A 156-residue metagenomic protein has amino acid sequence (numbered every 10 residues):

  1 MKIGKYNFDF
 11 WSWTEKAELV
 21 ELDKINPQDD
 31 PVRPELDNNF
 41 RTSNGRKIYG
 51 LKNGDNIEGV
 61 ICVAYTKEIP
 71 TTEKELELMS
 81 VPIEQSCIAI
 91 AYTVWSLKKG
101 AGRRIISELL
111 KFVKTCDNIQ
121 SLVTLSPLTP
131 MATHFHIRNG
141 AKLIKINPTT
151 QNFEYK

Functional and structural regions predicted by a protein language model:
M1-F40: Short amphipathic alpha-helix that is part of the acyltransferase structural core
N38-G59, A64-P70: A short helix-loop-beta-strand connector motif used in the catalytic cores of GNAT acetyltransferases and, in some
D55, F112-V113, I119-P127: Preference for well-ordered, secondary-structure-rich cores of eukaryotic proteins
C62-A89: Conserved acyl-donor/pantetheine-binding loop and adjacent beta-alpha core of acyl/acetyltransferases and related
E84, A89-A101: A short, internal acetyl-CoA/4′-phosphopantetheine-binding micro-motif in the GNAT/acyltransferase core
S96, V123-H134, T149-T150: Conserved beta-strand-loop-alpha-helix junction that forms the acyl-donor binding cleft
S96-K114: Conserved acetyl-CoA-binding loop-helix of GNAT-fold acetyltransferases
K142-E154: Conserved catalytic-core motifs of GNAT/GCN5-like acyltransferases
